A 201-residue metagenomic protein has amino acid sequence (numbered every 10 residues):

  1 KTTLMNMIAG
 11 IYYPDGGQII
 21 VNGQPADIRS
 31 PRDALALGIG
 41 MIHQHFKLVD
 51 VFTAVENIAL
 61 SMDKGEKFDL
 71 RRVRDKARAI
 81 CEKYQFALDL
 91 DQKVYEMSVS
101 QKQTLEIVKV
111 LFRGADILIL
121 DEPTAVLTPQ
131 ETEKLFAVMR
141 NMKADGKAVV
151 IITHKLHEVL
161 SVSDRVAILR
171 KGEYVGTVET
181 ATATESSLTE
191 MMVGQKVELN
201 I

Functional and structural regions predicted by a protein language model:
T2-I201: Glycine-rich phosphate-binding loops of nucleotide-dependent enzymes
